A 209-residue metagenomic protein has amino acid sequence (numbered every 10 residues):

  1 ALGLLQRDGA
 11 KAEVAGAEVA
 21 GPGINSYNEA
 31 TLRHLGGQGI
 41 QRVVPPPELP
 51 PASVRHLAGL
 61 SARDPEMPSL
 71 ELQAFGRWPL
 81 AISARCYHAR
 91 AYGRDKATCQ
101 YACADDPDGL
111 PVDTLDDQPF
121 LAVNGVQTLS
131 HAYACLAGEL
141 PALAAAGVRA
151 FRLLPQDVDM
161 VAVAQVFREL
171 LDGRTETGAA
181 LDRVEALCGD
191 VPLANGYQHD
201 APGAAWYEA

Functional and structural regions predicted by a protein language model:
L2-A30, H34, V44-A209: Active-site pocket-lining/capping segments in soluble small-molecule metabolic enzymes
G37-Q38: Alpha/beta enzyme core
